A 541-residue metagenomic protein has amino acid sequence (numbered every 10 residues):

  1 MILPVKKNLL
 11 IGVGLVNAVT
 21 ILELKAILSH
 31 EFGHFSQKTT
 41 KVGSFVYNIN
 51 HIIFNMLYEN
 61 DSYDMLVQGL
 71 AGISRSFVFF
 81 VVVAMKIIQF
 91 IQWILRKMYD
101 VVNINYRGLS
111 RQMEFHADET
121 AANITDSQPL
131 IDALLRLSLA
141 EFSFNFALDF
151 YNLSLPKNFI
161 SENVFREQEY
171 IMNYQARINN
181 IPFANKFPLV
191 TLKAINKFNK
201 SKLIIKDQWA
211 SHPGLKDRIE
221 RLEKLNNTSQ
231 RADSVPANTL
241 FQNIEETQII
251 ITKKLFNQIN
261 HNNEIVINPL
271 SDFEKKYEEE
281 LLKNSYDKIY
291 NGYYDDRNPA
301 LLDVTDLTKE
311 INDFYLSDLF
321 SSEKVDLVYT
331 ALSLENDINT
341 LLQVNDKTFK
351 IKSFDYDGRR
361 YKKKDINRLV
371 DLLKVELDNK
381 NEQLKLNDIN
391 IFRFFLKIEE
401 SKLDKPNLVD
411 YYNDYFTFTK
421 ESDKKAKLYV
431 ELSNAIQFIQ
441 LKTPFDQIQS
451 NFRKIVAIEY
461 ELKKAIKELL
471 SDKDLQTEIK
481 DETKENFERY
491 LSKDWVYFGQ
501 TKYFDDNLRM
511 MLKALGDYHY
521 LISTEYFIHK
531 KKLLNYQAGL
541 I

Functional and structural regions predicted by a protein language model:
M1, I52, E59-S62, L70-F79 (+1 more regions): Basic, amphipathic N-terminal segments
M1-S44, N48: Peri-catalytic and regulatory segments of divalent metal-dependent proteins
V5, T20-L22, I124-D126, I204-I205: Short, well-ordered loop/turn elements at secondary-structure boundaries
A18, T39, G43-Y47, V101-N123 (+2 more regions): Active-site metal-coordination segments of metallo-dependent hydrolases
K25-S29, G33-Q37, F54, R96 (+5 more regions): A broad, structural surface signal
S29, K41-F45, I52, A147-L155: Short secondary-structure boundary/capping segments
Q37-A71, D118, Q128-S138, S143: Post-HEXXH active-site segment of zinc metalloproteases
I73-S76, F80-Y99, N103-S110, Q128-I541: Cytosolic-facing loops and C-terminal tails of multi-pass membrane proteins
